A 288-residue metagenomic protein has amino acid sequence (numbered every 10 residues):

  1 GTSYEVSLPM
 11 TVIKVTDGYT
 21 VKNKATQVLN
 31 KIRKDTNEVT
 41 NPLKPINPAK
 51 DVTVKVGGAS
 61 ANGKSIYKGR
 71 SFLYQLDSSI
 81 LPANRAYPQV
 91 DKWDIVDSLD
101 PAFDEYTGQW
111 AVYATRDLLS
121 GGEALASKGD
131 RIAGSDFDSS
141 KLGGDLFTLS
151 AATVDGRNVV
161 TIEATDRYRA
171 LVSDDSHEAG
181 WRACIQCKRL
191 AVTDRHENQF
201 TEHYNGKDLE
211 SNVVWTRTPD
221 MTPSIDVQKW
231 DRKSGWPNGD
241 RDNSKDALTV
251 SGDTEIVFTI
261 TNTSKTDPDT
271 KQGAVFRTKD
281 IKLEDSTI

Functional and structural regions predicted by a protein language model:
G1-V21, T26, L76-D77, A151 (+2 more regions): Low-complexity, intrinsically disordered segments enriched in Ser/Thr together with acidic residues
M10, V15-A61, D194-D242: Extracellular/luminal low-complexity Ser/Thr/Pro-rich, glycosylation-prone repeat/linker regions
M10-K14, Q27-K31, S78-P82, L99-P101 (+5 more regions): Beta-strand elements of well-folded, non-transmembrane domains
D17-Y19, Y87-D91, Y106, V192-H196 (+1 more regions): Short loop/turn segments at connectors of secondary-structure elements within structured domains
Y19, N41, W93-A102, D194 (+5 more regions): Low-complexity, Ser/Thr/Pro-rich intrinsically disordered linker/stalk segments at domain junctions
V56-N62, L119-V159, R169-D175, R232-V250 (+1 more regions): Surface-exposed intrinsically disordered loops and tails
K64-V96, V250-I281: Short beta-strand elements of extracellular/lumenal beta-sandwich folds
V90-A164, K279-I288: A surface/secretory-pathway sequence property marking extracellular, secreted, or lumenal proteins enriched
